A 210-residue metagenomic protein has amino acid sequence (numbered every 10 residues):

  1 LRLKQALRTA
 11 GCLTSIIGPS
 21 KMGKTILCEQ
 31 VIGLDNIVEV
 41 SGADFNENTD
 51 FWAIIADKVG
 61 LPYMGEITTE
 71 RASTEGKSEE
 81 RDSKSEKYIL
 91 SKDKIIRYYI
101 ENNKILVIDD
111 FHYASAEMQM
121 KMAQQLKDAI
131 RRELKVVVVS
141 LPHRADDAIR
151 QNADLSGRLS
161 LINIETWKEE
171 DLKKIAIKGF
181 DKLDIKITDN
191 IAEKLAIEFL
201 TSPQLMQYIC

Functional and structural regions predicted by a protein language model:
L1-R8: Pre-Walker A adenine-sensing motif
R8-E29: Walker A/P-loop nucleotide-binding motif
G18, V38-N48, L141: A short hydrophobic beta-strand->loop->alpha-helix junction that borders the nucleotide-binding pocket of P-loop NTPases
G33-S41, L61-M64: Post-Walker A helix-loop "phosphate-sensing" segment adjacent to the P-loop in P-loop NTPases
D44-A72: Post-nucleotide-binding-loop coupling segment downstream of the phosphate-binding loop, primarily in RecA-like P-loop
T49-F51, L155-D181: Conserved AAA+ ATPase core "coupling" helix
L61-I108, H112-K135, L141-D154, E165-D171 (+2 more regions): Mid-core helix/loop region of P-loop NTP-binding domains shared across ATPases and GTPases
